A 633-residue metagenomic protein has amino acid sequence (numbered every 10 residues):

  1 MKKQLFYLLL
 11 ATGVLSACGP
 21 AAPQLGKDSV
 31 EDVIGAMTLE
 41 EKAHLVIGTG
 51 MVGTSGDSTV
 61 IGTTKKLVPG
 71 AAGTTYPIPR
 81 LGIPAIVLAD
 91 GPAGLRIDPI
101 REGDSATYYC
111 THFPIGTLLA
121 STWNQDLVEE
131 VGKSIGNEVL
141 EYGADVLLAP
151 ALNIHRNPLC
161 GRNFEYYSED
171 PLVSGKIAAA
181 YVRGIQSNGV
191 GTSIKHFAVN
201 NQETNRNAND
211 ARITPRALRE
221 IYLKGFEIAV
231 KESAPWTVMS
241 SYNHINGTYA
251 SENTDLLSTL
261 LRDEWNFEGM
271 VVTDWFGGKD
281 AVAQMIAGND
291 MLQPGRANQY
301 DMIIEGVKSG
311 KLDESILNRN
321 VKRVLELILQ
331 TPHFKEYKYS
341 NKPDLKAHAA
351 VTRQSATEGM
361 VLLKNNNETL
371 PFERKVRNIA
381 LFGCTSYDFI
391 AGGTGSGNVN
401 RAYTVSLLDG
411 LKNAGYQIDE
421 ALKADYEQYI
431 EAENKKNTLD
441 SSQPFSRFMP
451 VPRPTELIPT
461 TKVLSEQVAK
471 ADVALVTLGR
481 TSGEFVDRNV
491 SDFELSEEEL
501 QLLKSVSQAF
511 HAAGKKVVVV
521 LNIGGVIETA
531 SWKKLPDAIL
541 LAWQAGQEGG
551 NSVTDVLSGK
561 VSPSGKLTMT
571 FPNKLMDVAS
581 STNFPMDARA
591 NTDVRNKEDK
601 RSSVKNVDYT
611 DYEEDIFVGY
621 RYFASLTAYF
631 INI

Functional and structural regions predicted by a protein language model:
M1-Q4, K515: Positively charged n-region of N-terminal signal peptides that target proteins for export
Q4-Y7, K470: Alpha-helical transmembrane segments of integral membrane proteins
Y7-S16: Bacterial N-terminal signal peptides
A17-I633: Glycoside hydrolase catalytic-domain context in secreted enzymes
